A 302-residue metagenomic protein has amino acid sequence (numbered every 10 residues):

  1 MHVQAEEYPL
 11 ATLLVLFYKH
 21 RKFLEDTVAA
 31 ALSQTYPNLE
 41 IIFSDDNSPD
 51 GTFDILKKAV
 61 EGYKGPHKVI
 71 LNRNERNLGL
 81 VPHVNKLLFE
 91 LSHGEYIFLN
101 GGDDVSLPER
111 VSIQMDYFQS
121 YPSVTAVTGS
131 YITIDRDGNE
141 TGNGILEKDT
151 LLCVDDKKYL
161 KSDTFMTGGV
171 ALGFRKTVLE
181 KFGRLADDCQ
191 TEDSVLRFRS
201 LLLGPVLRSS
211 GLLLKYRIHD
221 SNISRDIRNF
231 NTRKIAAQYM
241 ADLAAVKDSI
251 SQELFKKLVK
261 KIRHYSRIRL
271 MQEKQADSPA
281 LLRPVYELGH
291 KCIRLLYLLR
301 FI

Functional and structural regions predicted by a protein language model:
M1, K257-I302: Membrane-interface aromatic/basic loop that binds lipid-linked glycans or pyrophosphate carriers, typified by
M1-N231: Nucleotide-sugar donor-binding/catalytic module of glycosyltransferases that assemble extracellular/cell-envelope
D26, E90, Y117, Y121 (+6 more regions): Enrichment for repetitive, rod-forming helical segments
F43-D45, D103, S112, Y117 (+5 more regions): Intrinsically disordered, low-complexity segments enriched in glycine/proline and serine/threonine
G168, G173, I235-I262: C-terminal, non-catalytic tails of nucleotide-sugar-dependent glycosyltransferases
